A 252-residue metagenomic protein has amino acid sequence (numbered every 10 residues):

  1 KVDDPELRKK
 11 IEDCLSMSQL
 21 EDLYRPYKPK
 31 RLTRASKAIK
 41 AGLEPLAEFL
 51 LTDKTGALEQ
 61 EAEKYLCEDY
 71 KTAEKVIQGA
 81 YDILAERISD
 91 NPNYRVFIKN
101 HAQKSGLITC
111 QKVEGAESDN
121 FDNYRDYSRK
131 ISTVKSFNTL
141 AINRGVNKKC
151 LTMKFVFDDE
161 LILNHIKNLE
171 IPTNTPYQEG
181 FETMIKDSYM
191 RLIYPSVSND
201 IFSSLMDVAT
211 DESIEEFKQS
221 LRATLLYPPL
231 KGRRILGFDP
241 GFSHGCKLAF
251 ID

Functional and structural regions predicted by a protein language model:
K1-L236, S243-D252: Duplex nucleic acid-engaging cores and interfaces of nucleic-acid transaction enzymes
